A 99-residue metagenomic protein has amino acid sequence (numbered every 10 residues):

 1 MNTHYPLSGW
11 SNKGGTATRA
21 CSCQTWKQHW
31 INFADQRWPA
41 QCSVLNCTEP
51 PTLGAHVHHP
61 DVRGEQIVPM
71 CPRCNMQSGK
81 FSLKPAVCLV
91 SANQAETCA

Functional and structural regions predicted by a protein language model:
M1-N2, P6, Q41-N46, C88 (+1 more regions): N-terminal soluble segments of membrane proteins
M1-Q24: A boundary/linker detector
K27-P51: Short cysteine-rich loop/turn motifs with clustered Cys
A40-S43, V68-M70, M76: Mature, folded catalytic cores of secreted/periplasmic enzymes
T48-G54, Q77-F81: Short, non-ligating residues that shape and space the ligands of small metal-coordination modules and catalytic
V57-I67: Short linker/helix segments within small regulatory modules
P72-L89: Short metal-binding segments enriched for Cys and/or His
T97-A99: A detector for short metal-coordination/catalytic motifs
